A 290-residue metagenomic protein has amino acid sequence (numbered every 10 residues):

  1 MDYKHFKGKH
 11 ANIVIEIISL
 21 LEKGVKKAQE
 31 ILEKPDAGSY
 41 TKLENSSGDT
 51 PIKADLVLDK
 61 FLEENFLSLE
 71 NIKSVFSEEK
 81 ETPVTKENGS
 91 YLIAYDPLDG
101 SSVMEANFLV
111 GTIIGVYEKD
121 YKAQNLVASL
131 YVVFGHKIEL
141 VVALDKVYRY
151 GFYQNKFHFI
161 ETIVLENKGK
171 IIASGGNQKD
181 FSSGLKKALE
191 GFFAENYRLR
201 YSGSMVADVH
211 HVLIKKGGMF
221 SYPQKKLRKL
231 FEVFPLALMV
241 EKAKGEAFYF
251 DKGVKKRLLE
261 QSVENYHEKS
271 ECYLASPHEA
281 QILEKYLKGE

Functional and structural regions predicted by a protein language model:
M1-K34, L56-E290: IMPase-like, lithium-sensitive Mg2+-dependent phosphomonoesterase catalytic core
S39-E64: N-terminal, Lys/Arg-enriched amphipathic/low-complexity engagement segments that precede the first folded domain
